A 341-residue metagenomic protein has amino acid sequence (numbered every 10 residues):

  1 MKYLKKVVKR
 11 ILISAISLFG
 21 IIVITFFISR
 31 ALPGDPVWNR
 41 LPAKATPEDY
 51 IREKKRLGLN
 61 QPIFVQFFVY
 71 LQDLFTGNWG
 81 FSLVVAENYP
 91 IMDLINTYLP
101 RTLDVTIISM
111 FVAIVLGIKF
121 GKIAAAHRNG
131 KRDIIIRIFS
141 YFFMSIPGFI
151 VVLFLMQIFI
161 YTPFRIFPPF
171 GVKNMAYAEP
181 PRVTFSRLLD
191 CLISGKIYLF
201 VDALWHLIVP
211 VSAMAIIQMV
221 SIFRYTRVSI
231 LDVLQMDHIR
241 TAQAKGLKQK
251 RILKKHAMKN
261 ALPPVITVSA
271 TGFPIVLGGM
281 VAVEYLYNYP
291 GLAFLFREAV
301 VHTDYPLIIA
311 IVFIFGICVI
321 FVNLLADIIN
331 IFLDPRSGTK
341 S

Functional and structural regions predicted by a protein language model:
M1-Q61, I123, G130-I146, L155 (+1 more regions): N-terminal signal-anchor/first transmembrane alpha helix
K2-K9, I13, V65, V69 (+6 more regions): Short hydrophobic helices that act as membrane-entry/anchoring signals
Y3-K5, L99-R132, G148, P180-S341: Alpha-helical transmembrane segments of integral membrane proteins, especially multi-pass inner/plasma-membrane
L18-F68, F159-L199: Hydrophobic alpha-helical transmembrane segments of membrane transport/permease proteins and related membrane-embedded
N60-I118: An internal, D/E-rich "acidic patch" concept
V115, K119-I123, K131-V183: Hydrophobic alpha-helical segments embedded in or immediately adjacent to the lipid bilayer of multipass inner-membrane
